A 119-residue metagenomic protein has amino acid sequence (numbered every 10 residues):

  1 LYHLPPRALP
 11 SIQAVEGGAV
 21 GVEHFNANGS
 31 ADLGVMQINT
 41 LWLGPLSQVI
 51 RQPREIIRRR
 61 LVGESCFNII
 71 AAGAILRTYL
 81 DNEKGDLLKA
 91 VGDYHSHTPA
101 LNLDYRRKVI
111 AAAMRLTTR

Functional and structural regions predicted by a protein language model:
L1-R119: Catalytic glycan-binding domains that act on GlcNAc-containing polysaccharides
